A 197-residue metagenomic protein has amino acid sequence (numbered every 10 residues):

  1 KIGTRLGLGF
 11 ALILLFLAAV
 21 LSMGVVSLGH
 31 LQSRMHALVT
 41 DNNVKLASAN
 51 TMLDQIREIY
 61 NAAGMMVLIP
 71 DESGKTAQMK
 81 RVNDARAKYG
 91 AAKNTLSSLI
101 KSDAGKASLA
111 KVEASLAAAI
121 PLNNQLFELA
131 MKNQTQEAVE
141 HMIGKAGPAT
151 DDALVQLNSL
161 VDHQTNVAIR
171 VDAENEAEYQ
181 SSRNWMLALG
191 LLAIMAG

Functional and structural regions predicted by a protein language model:
K1-A47, L53-G74, R86, K93 (+5 more regions): Hydrophobic membrane-targeting segments
F10, K111-V112, L157: A short, structure-level motif marking secondary-structure boundaries and short turns
G24, S48-Q55, Q78-A85, S108-S115 (+2 more regions): Amphipathic alpha-helix face/heptad-repeat signature
N42, E72-M79, L109, Q136-I143 (+1 more regions): Active-site oxyanion-binding pockets that recognize sulfate/phosphate
K75, K80-R81, A85-A91, T95 (+4 more regions): Extracytoplasmic/periplasmic regions of membrane proteins
S115-E128, K132, Q136-Q180: Extracytoplasmic
